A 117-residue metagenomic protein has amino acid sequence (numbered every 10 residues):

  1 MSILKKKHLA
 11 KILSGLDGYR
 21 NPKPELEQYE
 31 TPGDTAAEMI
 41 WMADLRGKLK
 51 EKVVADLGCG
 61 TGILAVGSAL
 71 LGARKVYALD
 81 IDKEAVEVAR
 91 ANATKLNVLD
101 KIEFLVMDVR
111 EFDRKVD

Functional and structural regions predicted by a protein language model:
M1-D117: Class I S-adenosyl-L-methionine-dependent methyltransferase catalytic core
